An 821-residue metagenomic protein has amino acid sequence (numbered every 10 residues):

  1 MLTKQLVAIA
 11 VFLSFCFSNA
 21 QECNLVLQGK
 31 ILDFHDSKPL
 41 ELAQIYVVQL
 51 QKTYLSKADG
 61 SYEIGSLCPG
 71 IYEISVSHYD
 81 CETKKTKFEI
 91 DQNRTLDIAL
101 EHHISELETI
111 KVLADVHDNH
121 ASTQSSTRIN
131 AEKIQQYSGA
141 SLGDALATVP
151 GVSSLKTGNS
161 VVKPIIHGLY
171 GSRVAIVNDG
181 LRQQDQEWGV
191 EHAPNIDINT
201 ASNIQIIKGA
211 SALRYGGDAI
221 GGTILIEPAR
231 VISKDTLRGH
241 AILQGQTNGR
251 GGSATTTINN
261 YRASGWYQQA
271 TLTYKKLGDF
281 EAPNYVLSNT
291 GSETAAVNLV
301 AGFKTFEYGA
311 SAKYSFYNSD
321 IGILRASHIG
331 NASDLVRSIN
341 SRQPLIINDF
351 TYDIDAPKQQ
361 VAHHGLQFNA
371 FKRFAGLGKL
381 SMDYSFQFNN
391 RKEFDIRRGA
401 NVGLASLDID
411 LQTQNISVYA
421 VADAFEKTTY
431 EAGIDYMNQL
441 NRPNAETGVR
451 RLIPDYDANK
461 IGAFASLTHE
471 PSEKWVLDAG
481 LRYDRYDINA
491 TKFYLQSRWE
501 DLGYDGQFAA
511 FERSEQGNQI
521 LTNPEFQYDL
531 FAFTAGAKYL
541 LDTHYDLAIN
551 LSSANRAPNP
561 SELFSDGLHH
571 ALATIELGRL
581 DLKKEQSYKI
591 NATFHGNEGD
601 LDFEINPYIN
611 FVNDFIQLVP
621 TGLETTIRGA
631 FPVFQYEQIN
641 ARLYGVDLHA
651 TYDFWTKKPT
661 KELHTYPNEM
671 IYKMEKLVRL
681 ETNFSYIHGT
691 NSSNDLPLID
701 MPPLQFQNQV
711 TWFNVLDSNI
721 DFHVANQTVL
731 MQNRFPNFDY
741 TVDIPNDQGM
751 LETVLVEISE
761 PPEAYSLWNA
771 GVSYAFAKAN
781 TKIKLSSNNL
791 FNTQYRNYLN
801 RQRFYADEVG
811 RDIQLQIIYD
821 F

Functional and structural regions predicted by a protein language model:
L32, Y46, S77-C81, D91-Q135 (+2 more regions): Short, acidic, small-residue-rich periplasmic hinge/interaction motif at the N-terminus of Gram-negative outer-membrane
G65, L181-G209: Short acidic/polar hinge/loop motifs at secondary-structure boundaries that mediate gating or recognition
T95-A99, L142-A145, V162-I165, V177 (+5 more regions): N-terminal periplasmic accessory domains that precede and gate Gram-negative outer-membrane beta-barrel machines
T200-S202, L213-N284, N289-V297, T305-Y308: Outer-membrane beta-barrel translocator/receptor signature
L277, P283, S288-T290, G309-R373 (+3 more regions): Flexible loop and strand-edge segments within Gram-negative outer membrane beta-barrel domains
S341-G365, Y456-A458, F508-L540, D546 (+5 more regions): Outer-membrane beta-barrel signature, preferentially recognizing the C-terminal barrel domain of Gram-negative
S472-E473, Y608-V612, I616, T621 (+1 more regions): Gram-negative outer-membrane beta-barrel transporters
N555, V612-D614, L618, P667 (+3 more regions): C-terminal beta-signal and adjacent terminal beta-strands/loops of Gram-negative outer-membrane beta-barrel proteins
